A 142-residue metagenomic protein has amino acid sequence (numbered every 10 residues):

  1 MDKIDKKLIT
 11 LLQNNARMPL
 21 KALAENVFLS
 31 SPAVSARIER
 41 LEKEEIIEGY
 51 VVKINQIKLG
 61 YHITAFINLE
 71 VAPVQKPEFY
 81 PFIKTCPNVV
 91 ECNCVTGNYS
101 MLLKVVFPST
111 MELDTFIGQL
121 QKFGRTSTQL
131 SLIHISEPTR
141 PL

Functional and structural regions predicted by a protein language model:
E25, K43: Alpha-helical residues within the helix-turn-helix
S30-A33: Helix-turn-helix DNA-binding motif, specifically the short coil turn and the N-cap/start of the second
R37: Residues within the DNA-recognition helix of helix-turn-helix
N55-E70: Short glycine-/aliphatic-rich beta-strand segments at the starts of folded cytosolic domains
V71-S127: Non-DNA-binding regulatory cores of transcription-related proteins, predominantly C-terminal effector-binding
H134-L142: Single conserved hydrophobic/aromatic residue that forms the stacking wall/gate of nucleotide- or nucleobase-binding
